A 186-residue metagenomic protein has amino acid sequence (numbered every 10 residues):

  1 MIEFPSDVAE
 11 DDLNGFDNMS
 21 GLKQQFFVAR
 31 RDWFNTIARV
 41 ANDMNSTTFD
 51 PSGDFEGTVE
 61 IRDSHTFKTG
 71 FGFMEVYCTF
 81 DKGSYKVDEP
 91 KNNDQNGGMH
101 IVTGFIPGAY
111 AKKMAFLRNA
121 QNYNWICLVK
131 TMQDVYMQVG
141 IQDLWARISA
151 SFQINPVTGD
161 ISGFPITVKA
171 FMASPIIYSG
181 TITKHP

Functional and structural regions predicted by a protein language model:
M1-E10, G180-P186: Intrinsically disordered, low-complexity terminal/linker regions enriched in Pro/Ser/Gly and acidic residues
E3-S6, D11, G15-I101, L144-G159: Solvent-exposed edge beta-strands and adjacent loop segments that serve as assembly or binding interfaces
W33, A109-A111, D134-Y136, A146 (+1 more regions): Generic "edge-of-domain/loop-turn" microfeature
E75-Q142: Structured, beta-strand-rich domain cores that present glycine/charged loop surfaces used to bind extended ligands
Q142-P186: Mixed-charge, glycine-accented linear interaction segment located at domain edges/termini
